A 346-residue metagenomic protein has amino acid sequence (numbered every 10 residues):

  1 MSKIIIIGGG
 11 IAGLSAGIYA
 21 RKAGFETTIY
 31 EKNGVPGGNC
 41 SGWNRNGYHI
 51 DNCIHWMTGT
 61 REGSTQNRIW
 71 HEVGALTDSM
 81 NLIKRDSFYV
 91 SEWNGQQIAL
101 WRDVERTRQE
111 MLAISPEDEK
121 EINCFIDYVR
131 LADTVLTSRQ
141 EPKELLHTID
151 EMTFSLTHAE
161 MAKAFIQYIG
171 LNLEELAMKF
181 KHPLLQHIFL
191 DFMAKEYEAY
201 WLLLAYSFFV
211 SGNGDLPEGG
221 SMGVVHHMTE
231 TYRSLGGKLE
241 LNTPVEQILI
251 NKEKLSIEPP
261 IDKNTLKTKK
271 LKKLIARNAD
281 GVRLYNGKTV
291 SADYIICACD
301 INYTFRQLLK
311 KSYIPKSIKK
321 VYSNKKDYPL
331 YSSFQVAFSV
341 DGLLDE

Functional and structural regions predicted by a protein language model:
S2-T134: N-terminal glycine-rich phosphate/pyrophosphate-binding loop and immediately adjacent elements
I7, Y30, N242, C297-C299: Generic beta-strand/beta-sheet core signal
R21-E26, L76, G223, T229-N242 (+5 more regions): Secondary-structure transition/capping motifs at alpha-helix termini and the adjoining loop/turn into the next element
N39-C40, I188, R306-L309: Short, solvent-exposed loop/turn and secondary-structure capping segments
N44, E92, E240, R283-L284: A general beta-strand register signal
E92-M111, S115-D118, A132-D133, R233-S234 (+3 more regions): Feature captures the FAD/FMN-dependent oxidoreductase FAD-binding
R130-L235, N242: Active-site/ligand-binding neighborhood in enzyme catalytic cores
L216, E246-E346: Mid-domain catalytic core of redox enzymes that form a hydrophobic substrate pocket/lid adjacent to a catalytic redox
